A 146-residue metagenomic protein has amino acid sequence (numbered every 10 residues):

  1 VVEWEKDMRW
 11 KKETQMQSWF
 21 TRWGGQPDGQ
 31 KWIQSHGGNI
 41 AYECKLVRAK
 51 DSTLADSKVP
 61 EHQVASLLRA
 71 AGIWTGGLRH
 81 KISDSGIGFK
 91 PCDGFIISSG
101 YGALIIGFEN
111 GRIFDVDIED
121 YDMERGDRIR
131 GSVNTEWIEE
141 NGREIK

Functional and structural regions predicted by a protein language model:
V1-M8: A short, surface-exposed helix-loop junction/capping segment
R9-Q17, T21: Nuclease catalytic cores
Q15, G37, H62-S66: Short, well-structured alpha-helical interface segments that form or flank functional binding sites
F20, G29-K31, H36-K50: Conserved catalytic cores of phosphodiester-cleaving nucleases, focusing on short active-site segments
V47-I73: Mg2+/Mn2+-dependent nuclease catalytic core
A71-D122: Nucleic-acid nuclease catalytic cores
F114-K146: Intrinsically disordered, low-complexity terminal regions enriched in charged/polar residues
